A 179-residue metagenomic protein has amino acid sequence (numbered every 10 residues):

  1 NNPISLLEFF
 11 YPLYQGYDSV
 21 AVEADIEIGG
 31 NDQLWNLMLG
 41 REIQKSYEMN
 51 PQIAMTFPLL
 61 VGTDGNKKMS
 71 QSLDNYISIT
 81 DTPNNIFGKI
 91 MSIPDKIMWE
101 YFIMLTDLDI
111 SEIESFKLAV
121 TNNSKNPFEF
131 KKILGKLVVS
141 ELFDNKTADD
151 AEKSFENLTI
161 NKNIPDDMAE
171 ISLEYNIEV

Functional and structural regions predicted by a protein language model:
N1-T56, G65: Divalent-metal (Mg2+/Mn2+/Ca2+)-assisted nucleotide/phosphate chemistry catalytic cores
W35, I43-V179: Conserved nucleotide- and phosphate/pyrophosphate-binding catalytic cores in adenylate/nucleotidyl-handling enzymes
